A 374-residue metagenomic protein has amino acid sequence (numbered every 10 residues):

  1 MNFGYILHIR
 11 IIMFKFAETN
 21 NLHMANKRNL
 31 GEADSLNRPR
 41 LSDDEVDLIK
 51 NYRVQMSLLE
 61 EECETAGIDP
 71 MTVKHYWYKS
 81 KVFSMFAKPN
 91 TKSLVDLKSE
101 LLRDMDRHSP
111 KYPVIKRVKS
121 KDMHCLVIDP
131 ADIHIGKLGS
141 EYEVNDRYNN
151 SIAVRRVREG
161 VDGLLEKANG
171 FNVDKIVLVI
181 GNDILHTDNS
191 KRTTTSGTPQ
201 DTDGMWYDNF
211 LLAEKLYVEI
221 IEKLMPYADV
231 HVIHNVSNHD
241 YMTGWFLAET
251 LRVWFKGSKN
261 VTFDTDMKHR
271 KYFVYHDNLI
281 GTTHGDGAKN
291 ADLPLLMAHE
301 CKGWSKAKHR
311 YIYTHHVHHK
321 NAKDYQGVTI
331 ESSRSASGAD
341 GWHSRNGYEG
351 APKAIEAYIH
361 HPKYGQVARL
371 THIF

Functional and structural regions predicted by a protein language model:
Y5-K15, N20: Short, positively charged and aromatic/hydrophobic N-terminal segments
A25-G170, Y358-K363, F374: Basic, amphipathic N-terminal segments that precede the first structured/catalytic domain
D69-M71, L216-H234, G281, R310-V317: N-terminal short leaders/motifs
P113-A131, D146-V261: Core catalytic region of metal-dependent phosphoesterases/phosphodiesterases, especially metallo-beta-lactamase-like
H134-G136, I184-D188, A288-N290: Short acidic, S/G/P-rich loop/turn micro-motifs used as interaction or catalytic elements
T250-H269, H276-F374: Conserved beta-sheet core of the metallophosphoesterase superfamily
